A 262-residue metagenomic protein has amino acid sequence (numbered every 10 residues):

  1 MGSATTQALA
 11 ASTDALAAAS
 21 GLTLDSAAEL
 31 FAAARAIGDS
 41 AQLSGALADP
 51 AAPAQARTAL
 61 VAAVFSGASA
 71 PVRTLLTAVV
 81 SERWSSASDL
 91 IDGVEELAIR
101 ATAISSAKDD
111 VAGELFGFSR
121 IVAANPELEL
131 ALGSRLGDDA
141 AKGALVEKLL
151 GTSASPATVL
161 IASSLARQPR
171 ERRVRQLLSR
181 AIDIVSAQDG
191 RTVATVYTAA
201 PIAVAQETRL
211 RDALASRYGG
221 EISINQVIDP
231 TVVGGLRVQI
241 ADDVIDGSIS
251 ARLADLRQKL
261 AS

Functional and structural regions predicted by a protein language model:
M1-Q239, D243, S248-S262: Elongated, mostly alpha-helical coiled-coil "stalk/stator" tethers of large membrane protein machines
